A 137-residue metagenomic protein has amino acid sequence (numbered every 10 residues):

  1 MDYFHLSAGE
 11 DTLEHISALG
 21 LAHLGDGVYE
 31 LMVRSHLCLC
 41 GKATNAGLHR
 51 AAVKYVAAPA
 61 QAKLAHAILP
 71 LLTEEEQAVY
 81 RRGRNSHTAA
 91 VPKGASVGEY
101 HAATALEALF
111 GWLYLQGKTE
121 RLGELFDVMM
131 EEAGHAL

Functional and structural regions predicted by a protein language model:
M1-L137: Double-stranded RNA-binding/processing signature
